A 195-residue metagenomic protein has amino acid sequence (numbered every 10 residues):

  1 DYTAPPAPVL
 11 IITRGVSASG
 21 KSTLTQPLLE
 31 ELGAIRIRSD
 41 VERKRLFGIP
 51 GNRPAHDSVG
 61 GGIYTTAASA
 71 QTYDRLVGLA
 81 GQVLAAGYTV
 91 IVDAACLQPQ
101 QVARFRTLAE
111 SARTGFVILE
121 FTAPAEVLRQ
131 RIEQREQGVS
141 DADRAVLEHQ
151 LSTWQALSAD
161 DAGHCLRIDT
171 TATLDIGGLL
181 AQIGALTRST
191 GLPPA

Functional and structural regions predicted by a protein language model:
D1-L10: Extreme N-terminal, non-catalytic leader segments that precede Walker-type/kinase nucleotide-binding cores
T13: Hydrophobic anchor at the beta1->P-loop junction of P-loop NTPases
V16-S17: The conserved Walker
K21: Conserved lysine of the Walker
L24: Hydrophobic positions on the alpha1 helix immediately C-terminal to the Walker A/P-loop
P27-Y88: Conserved substrate/cofactor phosphate-moiety recognition/catalytic segment in nucleotide-dependent phosphotransferases
D57-T66, E110-L157: A glycine- and Lys/Arg-enriched "phosphate-lid" helix/loop adjacent to the NTP-binding pocket of small-molecule kinases
Q137-L180, T187-A195: Small-molecule kinase domains that catalyze NTP-dependent phosphoryl transfer to phosphate-bearing small molecules
